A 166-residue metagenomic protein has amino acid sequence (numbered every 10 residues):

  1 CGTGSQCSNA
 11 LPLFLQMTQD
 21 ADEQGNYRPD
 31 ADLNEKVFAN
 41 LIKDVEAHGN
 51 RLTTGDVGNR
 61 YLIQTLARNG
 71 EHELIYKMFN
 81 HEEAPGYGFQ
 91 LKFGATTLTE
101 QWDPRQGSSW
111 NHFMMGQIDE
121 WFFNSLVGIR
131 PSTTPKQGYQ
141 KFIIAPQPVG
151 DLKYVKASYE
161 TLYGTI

Functional and structural regions predicted by a protein language model:
C1-V57, H81-A84, G88, F93-W102 (+1 more regions): Extended glycan-interaction surfaces of carbohydrate-active proteins
S5-Q16, G55-A67, M115-N124: Well-ordered alpha-helical segments within folded domains of soluble proteins
K36-N40, Y61, L74, W121: Non-catalytic alpha-helical scaffold/packing segments enriched in small hydrophobic residues
E73-I166: Non-catalytic C-terminal accessory modules of carbohydrate-active enzymes
